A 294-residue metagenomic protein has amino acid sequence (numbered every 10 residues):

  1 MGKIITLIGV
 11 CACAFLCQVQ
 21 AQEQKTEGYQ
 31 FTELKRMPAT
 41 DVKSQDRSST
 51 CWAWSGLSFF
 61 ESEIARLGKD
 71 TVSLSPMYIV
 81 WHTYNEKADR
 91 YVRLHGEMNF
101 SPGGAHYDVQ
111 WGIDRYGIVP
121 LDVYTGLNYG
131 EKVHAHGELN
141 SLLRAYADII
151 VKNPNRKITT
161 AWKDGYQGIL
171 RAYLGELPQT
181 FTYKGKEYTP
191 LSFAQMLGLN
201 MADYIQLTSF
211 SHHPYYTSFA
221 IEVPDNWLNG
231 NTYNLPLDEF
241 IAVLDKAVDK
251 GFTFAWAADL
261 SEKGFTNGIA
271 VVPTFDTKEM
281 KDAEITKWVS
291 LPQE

Functional and structural regions predicted by a protein language model:
M1-Q24: Bacterial Sec-dependent N-terminal signal peptides
E23-V289, Q293-E294: Catalytic-core signature of thiol
